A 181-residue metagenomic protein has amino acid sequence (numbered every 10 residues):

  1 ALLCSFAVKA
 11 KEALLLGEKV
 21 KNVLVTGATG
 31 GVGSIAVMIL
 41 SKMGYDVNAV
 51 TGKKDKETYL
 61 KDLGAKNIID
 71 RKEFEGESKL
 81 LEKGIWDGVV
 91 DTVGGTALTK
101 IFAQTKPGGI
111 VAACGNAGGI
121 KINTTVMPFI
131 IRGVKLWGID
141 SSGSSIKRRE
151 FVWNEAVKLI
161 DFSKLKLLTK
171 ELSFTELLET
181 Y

Functional and structural regions predicted by a protein language model:
A1-K42: Short internal alpha-helix immediately C-terminal to a glycine-rich phosphate-binding loop in Rossmann-like
S41-T96, N154: Adenosine-nucleotide cofactor-binding segment
N48, A112, W137: Conserved beta-strand positions in the Rossmann-like core of class I SAM-dependent methyltransferases
T105-K106: Helix-to-beta-strand junctions that scaffold the AdoMet/dcAdoMet cofactor pocket in Class I SAM-dependent enzymes
G109, V134: Glycine-centered, small-residue-biased loops immediately flanking beta-strands in adenine/cofactor-binding cores
A117-R132: Rossmann-fold NAD(P)-binding glycine/threonine-rich loop
K147-Y181: C-terminal hydrophobic helical "lid"/dimerization subdomain of Rossmann-like NAD(P)H-dependent oxidoreductases
